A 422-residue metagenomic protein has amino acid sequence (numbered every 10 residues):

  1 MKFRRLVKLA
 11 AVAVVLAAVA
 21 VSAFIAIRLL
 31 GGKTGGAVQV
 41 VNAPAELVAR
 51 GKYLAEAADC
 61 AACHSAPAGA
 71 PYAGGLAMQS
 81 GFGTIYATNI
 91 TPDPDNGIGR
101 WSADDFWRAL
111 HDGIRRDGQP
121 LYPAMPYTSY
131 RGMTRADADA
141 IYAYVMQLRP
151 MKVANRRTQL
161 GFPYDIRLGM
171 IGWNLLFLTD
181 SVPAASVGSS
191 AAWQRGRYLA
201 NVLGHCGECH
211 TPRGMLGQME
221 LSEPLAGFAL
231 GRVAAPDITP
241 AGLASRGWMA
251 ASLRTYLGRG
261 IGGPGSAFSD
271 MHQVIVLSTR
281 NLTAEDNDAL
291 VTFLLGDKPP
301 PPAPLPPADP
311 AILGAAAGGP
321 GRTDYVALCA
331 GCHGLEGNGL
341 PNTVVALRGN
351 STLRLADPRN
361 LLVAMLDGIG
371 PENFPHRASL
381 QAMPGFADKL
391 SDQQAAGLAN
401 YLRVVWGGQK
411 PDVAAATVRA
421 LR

Functional and structural regions predicted by a protein language model:
M1-G35: N-terminal type II signal-anchor transmembrane helix that functions as the membrane-insertion/stop-transfer segment
F24, R28-V38, S65-T84, R116-R197 (+6 more regions): Flexible coil segments in periplasmic/lumen-exposed cytochrome c-class electron-transfer proteins
G36-A43, D93-D95: Asp/Glu-centered strand-loop micro-motifs enriched in Gly/Pro and often flanked by an aromatic residue
N42-A77: Short extracytoplasmic
D59-A62, S80-T88, P92-G132, A136-D137 (+2 more regions): The feature marks the first
C60, C206, C329: Short cysteine-rich clusters marking metal-coordination/redox-active sites
P320-N360: C-terminal structural cap/anchor segments
